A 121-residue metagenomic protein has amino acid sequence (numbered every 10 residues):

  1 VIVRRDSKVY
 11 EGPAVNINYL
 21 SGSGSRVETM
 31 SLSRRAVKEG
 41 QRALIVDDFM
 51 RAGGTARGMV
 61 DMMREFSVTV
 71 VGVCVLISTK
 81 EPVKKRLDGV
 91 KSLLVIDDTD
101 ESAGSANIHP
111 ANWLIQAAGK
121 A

Functional and structural regions predicted by a protein language model:
V1-A43: Short, glycine/charge-rich flexible loops or terminal/linker lids adjacent to PRPP-binding catalytic cores
F49-M50: Conserved Walker B
G53, R57: Glycine-rich SAM-binding Motif I of class I
G58-A121: PRPP-dependent phosphoribosyltransferase catalytic core
